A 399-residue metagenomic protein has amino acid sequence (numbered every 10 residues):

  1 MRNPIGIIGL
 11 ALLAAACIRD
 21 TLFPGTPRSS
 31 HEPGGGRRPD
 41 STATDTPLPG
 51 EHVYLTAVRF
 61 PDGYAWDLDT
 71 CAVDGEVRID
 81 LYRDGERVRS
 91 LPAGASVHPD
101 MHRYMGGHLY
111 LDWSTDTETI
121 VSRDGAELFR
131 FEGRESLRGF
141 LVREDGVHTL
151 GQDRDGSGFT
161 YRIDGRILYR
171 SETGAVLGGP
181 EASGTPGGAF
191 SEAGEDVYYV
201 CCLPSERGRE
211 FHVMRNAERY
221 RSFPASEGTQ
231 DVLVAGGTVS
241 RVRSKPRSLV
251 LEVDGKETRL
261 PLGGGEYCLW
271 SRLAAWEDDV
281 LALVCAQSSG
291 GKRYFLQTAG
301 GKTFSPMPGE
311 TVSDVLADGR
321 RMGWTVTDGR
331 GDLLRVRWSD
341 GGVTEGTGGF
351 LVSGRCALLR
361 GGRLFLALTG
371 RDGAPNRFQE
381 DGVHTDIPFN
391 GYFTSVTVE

Functional and structural regions predicted by a protein language model:
M1-A16: Sec-dependent bacterial lipoprotein signal peptides
A16-G50: Bacterial Sec-dependent N-terminal signal peptides
P49-A72, R103-T115, G146-D153, E195-P204 (+4 more regions): Short beta-strand elements that form the blades of beta-propeller/WD-repeat-like and other beta-sheet-rich scaffold
P61-D80, D116-V121, D155-R162, S205-V213 (+4 more regions): Structural motif
W66-V73, V77-I79, R83-E144: Post-signal peptide N-terminal segment of secreted/secretory-pathway proteins
R87-P92, A126-F131, I167-G179, E218-F223 (+4 more regions): A short beta-strand motif characteristic of beta-propeller blades
A95-G106, R134-E144, A175-G194, S226-G236 (+4 more regions): Repeated scaffold domains used in trafficking and secretory/extracellular systems, primarily beta-propellers
L358-R360, F365-E399: Blade-level signature of beta-propeller repeat domains, shared across WD40, Kelch, NHL, RCC1 and BNR/Asp-box propellers
